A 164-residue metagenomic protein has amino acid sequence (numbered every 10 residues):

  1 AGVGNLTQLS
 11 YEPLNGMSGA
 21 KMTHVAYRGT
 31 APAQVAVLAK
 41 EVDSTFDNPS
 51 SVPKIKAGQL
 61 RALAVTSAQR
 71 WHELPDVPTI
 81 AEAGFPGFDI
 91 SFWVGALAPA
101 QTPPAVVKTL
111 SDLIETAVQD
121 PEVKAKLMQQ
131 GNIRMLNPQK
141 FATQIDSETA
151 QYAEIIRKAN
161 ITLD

Functional and structural regions predicted by a protein language model:
A1-D164: Conserved, function-defining micro-sites of small-solute handling proteins
